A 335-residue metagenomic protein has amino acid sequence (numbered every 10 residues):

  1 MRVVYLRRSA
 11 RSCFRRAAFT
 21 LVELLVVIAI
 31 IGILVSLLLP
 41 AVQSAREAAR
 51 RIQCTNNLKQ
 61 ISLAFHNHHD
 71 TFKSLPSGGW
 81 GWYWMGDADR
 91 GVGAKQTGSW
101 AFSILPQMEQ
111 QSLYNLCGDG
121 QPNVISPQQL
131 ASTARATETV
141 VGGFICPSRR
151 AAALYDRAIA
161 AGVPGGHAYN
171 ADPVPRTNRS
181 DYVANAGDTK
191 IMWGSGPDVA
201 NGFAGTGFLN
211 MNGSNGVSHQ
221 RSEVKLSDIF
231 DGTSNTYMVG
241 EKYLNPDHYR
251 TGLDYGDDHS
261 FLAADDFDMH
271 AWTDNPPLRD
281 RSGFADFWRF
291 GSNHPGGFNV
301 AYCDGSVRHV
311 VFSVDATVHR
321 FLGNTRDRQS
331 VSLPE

Functional and structural regions predicted by a protein language model:
M1-L21, W82-M85: N-terminal leader/signal peptides at the extreme start of proteins
V3, R11, L21-V22, I31-S36 (+5 more regions): Generic N-terminal initiation segments characterized by hydrophobic and/or small/turn-forming residues
V4-Y5, V26-A41, T273, V310 (+1 more regions): N-terminal accessory segments
Y5, S12, T20-L24, L37-L38 (+4 more regions): Acidic/proline-rich low-complexity IDRs
S9, R16-A17, I28, P40 (+3 more regions): Residue-level detector of intrinsically disordered, flexible termini and proteolytic processing junctions
R16-R50, Q60: N-terminal single-pass transmembrane signal-anchor helix
S44-E335: Internal low-complexity, small-residue/proline-rich segments
